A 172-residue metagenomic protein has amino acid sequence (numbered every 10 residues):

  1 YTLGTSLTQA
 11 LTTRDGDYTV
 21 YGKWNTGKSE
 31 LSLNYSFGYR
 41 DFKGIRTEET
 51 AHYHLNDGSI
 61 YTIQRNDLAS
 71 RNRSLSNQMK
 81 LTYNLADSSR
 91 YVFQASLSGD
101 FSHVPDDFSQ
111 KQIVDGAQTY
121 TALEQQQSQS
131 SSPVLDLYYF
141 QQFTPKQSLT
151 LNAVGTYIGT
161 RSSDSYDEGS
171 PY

Functional and structural regions predicted by a protein language model:
Y1-K111, A122-G159: Membrane-proximal, glycine/serine-rich, low-complexity loop/turn segments characteristic of large bacterial
Q110-Y120, S170-Y172: Solvent-exposed, glycine/polar-rich loop segments of beta-barrel outer-membrane systems
D136, I158-S165, G169-P171: Alpha-solenoid helical-repeat scaffolds
